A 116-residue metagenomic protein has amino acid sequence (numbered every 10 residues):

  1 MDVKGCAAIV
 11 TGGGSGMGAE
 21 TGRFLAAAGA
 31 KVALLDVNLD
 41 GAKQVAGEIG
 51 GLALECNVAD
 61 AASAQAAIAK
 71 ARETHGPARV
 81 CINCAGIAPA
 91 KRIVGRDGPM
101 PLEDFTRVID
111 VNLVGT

Functional and structural regions predicted by a protein language model:
D2-A33: Canonical Rossmann dinucleotide-binding motif of NAD(H)/NADP(H)-dependent dehydrogenases/reductases, specifically
A7, R79-V80, T106: Conserved catalytic-site loops of classical short-chain dehydrogenases/reductases
A28-Q44: Conserved glycine-rich Rossmann-like NAD(P)H-binding loop of the short-chain dehydrogenase/reductase
L34, E55, D110: Conserved residues in the N-terminal Rossmann fold of short-chain dehydrogenase/reductase
L39-D40, C56-A69, L102: The beta1-alpha1 cofactor-binding region of Rossmann-like NAD(H)/NADP(H)-dependent oxidoreductases
L54-C56, K91: Cofactor-binding loops of NAD(P)H-dependent oxidoreductases, dominated by short-chain dehydrogenase/reductases
C84-R92: Conserved NAD(P)H cofactor-binding loop of Rossmann-fold oxidoreductase domains
I87, G98-T116: Catalytic Tyr-X3-Lys loop
